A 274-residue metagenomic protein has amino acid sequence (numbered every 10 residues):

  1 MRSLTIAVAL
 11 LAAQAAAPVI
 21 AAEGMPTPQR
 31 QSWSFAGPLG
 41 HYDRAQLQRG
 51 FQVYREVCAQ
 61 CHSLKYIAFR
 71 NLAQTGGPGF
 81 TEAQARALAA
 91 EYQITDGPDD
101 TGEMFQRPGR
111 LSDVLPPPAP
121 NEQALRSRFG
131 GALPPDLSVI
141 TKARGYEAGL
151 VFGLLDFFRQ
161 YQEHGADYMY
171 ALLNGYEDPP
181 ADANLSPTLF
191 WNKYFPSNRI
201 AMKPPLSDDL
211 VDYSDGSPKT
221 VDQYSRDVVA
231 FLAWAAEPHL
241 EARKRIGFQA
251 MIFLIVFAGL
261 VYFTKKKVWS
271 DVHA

Functional and structural regions predicted by a protein language model:
M1-V8: Bacterial N-terminal signal peptides that target proteins for export
A13-P18: N-terminal signal peptide c-region/cleavage motif recognized by signal peptidases
T27-Q52, S63-E82, G216-P218, A236-K244: Electrostatic cytochrome c docking/interface patches
Y54-K65, V228: The canonical Cys-X-X-Cys-His
Q74-T101: Active-site-surrounding "flap" and adjacent substrate/cofactor-binding loops of secreted or lumenal enzymes, prototyped
T101-P196: Membrane-proximal low-complexity regions enriched in glycine and acidic/polar residues
Y194-E237: Extended, hydrophilic extramembrane loops/domains of integral membrane proteins
R243-I246, I252-A274: Juxtamembrane interface at the cytosolic side of transmembrane helices
